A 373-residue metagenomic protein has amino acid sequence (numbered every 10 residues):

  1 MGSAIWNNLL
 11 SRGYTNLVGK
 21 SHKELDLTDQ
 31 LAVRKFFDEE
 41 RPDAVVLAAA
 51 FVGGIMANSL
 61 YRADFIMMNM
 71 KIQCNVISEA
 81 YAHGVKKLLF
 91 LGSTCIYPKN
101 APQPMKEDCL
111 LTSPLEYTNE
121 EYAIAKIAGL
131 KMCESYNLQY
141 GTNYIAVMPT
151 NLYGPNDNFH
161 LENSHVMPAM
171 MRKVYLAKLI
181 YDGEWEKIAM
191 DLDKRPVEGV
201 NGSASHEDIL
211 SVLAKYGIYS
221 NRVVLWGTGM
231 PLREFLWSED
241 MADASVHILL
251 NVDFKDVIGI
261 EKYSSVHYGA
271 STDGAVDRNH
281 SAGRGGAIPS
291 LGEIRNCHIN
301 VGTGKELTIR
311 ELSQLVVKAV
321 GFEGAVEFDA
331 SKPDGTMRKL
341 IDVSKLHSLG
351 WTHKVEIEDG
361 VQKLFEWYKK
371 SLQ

Functional and structural regions predicted by a protein language model:
M1: Hydrophobic/small residue at the entry helix of a nucleotide-binding pocket
A4-R12, L176-Q373: C-terminal substrate-binding subdomain of Rossmann-fold SDR/epimerase-dehydratase oxidoreductases
L10-K35: Adenosine-cofactor binding site in Rossmann-like domains, unifying the SAM/SAH pocket of S-adenosylmethionine-dependent
K20, V45-F51, L88-T94, V147-P149: SDR active-site strand-loop-helix element
Q30-M70, E79-A82: NAD(P)H-binding glycine-rich loop region in Rossmannoid oxidoreductase-like domains and their noncatalytic homologs
I66, M70, T118-L130, H160-P168 (+2 more regions): Short-chain dehydrogenase/reductase
C74-E120, I145, N158: Conserved Rossmann-fold NAD(P)-dependent oxidoreductase catalytic core, especially the SDR/UDP-sugar
N75, Y117-T150, V166-G183: Active-site Tyr-X1-5-Lys
